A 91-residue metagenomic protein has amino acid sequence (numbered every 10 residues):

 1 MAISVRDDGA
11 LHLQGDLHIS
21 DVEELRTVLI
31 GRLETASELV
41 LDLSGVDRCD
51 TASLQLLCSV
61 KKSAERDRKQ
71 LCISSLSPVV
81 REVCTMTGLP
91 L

Functional and structural regions predicted by a protein language model:
M1-C49, S59-L91: STAS-like cytosolic regulatory interaction modules
